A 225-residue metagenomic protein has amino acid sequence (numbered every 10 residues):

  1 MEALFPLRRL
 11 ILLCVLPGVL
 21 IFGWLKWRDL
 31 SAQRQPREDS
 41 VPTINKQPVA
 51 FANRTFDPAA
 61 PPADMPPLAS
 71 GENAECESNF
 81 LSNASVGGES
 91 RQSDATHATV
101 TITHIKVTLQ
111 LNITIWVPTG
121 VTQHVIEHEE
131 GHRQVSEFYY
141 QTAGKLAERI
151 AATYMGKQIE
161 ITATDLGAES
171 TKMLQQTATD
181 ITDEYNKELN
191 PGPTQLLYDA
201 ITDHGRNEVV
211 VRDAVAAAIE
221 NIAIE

Functional and structural regions predicted by a protein language model:
M1-L7: Short, Lys/Arg-rich N-terminal segment immediately upstream of the first membrane anchor
L10-W24: Hydrophobic membrane-insertion alpha-helices, especially the h-region of bacterial N-terminal signal peptides
R28-S40: Ser/Thr/Pro/Gly-rich low-complexity linker/stalk segments immediately outside membranes or between
R37-V107, Y154-E225: Metalloprotease/metallohydrolase-associated module, dominated by Zn2+-dependent proteases
N112-V117, V125: Extended assembly-interface/linker segments at domain junctions
G120-H124, R133: Active-site alpha-helix of zinc metalloproteases
E130-E148: Catalytic Zn2+-binding segment of zinc metalloproteases
